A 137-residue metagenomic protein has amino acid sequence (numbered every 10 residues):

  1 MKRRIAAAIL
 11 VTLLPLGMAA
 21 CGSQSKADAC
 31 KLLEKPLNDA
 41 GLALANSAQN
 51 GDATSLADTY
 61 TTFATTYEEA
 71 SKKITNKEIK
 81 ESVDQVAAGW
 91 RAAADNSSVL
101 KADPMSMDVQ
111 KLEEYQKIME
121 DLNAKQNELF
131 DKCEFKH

Functional and structural regions predicted by a protein language model:
M1-C21: Sec-dependent bacterial lipoprotein signal peptides
A19-Q24, E134: Bacterial signal peptide processing site
G22-L33: Bacterial Sec signal peptide processing site at the extreme N-terminus
L32-A102, M107-F130: Alpha-helical segments in soluble extracytoplasmic regions
D131-H137: A generic hydrophobic-segment detector
